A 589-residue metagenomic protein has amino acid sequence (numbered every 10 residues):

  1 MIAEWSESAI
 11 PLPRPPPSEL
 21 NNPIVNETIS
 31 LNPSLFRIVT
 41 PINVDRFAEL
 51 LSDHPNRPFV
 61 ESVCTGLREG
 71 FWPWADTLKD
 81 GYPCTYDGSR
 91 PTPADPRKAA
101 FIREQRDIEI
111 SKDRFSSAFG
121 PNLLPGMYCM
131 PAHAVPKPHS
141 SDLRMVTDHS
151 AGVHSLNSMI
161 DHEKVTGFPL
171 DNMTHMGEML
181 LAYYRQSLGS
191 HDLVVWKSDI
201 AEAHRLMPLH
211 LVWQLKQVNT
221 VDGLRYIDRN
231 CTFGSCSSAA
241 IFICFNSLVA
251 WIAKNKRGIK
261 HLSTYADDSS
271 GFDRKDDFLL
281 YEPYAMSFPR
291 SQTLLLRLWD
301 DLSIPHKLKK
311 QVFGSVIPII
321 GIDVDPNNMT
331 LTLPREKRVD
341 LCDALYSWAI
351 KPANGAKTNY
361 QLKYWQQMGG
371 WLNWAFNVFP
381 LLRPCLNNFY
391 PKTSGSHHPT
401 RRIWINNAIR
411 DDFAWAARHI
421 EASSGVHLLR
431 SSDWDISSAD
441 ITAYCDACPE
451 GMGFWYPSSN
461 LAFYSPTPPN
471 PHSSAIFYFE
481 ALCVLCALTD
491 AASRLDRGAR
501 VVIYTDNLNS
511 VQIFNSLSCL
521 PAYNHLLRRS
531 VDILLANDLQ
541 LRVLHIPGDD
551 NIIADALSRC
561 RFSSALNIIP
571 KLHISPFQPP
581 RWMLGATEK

Functional and structural regions predicted by a protein language model:
I2-V165, F379-F413: Reverse-transcribing Pol proteins
A94-R97, F101, R106-I243, L298 (+1 more regions): Catalytic-core region of right-hand nucleic acid polymerases
H154-E163, L206-P208, K260-L302, D323-P334 (+1 more regions): Catalytic palm subdomain of template-directed nucleic-acid polymerases, centered on the conserved carboxylate motif
D222-L248, P457-L482, C486, D490 (+2 more regions): A short, polar/acidic, helix/strand-boundary loop motif
A239-P283, S287-F288, L294, L308 (+1 more regions): Active-site palm subdomain of RNA-directed nucleic acid polymerases
S263-L279, T489-I552: RNase H catalytic domain
F313-S432: C-terminal reverse transcriptase regions that engage the nucleic-acid substrate
P318-T330, N537-E588: C-terminal functional segments of enzyme domains
